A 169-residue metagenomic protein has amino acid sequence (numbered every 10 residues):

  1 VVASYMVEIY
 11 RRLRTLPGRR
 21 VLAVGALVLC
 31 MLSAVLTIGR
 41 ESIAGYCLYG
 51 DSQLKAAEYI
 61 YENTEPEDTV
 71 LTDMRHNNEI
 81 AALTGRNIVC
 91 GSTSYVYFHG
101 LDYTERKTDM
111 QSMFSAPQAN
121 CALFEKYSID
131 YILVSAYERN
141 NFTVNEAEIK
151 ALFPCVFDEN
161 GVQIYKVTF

Functional and structural regions predicted by a protein language model:
V1-R11: Transmembrane alpha-helical segments
Y10, R14-F169: Extracytoplasmic
